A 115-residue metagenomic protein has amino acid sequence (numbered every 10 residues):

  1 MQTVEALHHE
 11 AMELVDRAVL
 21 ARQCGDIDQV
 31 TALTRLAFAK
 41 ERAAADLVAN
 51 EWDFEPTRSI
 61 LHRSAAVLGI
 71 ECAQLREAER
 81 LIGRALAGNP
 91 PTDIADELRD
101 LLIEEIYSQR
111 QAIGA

Functional and structural regions predicted by a protein language model:
Q2-V4, A43-E55, G88-A95: Flexible helix-coil transition and linker loops at the boundaries of alpha-helical arrays
T3, E10, Q29-V30, A37 (+3 more regions): Residues that mark the junctions of alpha-helical repeat units in TPR/alpha-solenoid scaffolds
T3, V15, R22-G25, Q29 (+1 more regions): Hydrophobic/aromatic side-chain positions at a characteristic register within alpha-helices of tetratricopeptide repeats
L14, A21, K40, V48 (+3 more regions): Residue at a conserved register position within TPR or TPR-like alpha-solenoid repeats
R17, L36-A39, A43, N50 (+1 more regions): The canonical alpha-helical register within tetratricopeptide repeats
V30-A43, L75-E77: Helix-turn-helix repeat elements of alpha-solenoid scaffolds
R58-L75, L102-A115: Alpha-helical linker/edge segments of TPR/alpha-solenoid repeat scaffolds and analogous pre-/post-domain helices
I70-D93, I103: TPR/TPR-like (Sel1-like) alpha-helical repeat modules
